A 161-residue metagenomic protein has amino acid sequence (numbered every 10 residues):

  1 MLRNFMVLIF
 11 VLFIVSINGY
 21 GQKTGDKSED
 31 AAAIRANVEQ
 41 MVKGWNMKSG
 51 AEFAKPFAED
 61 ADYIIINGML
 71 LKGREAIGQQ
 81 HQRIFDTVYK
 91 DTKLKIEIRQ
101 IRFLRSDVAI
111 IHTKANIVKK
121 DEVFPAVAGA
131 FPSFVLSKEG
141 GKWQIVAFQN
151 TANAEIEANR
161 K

Functional and structural regions predicted by a protein language model:
L2, G19-P56, N159-K161: Short, low-complexity N-terminal intrinsically disordered segments enriched in polar/charged residues
V7-S16: Bacterial N-terminal signal peptides
E29-A36, G50-D107, A126-V127: A solvent-exposed, acidic/Ser-Thr-rich amphipathic alpha-helical stretch
G68-L71, I117-V118, T151-E155: Solvent-exposed loop/turn segments at secondary-structure junctions within structured extracellular/periplasmic domains
D107-A115: A short hydrophobic beta-strand element
I117-D121, L136: Beta-strand elements of well-folded, non-transmembrane domains
D121-F124, E155-R160: A short, polar/proline- and glycine-enriched secondary-structure boundary/capping micro-motif
G129-A158: Short beta-strand edge/turn micro-motifs at domain boundaries
